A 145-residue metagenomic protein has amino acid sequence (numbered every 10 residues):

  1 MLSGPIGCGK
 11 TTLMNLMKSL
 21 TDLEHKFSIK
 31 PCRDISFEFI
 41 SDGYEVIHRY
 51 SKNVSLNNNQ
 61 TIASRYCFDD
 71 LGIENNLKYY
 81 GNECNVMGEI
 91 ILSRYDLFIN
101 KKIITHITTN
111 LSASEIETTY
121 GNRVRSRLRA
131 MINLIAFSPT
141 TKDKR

Functional and structural regions predicted by a protein language model:
L2: Hydrophobic anchor at the beta1->P-loop junction of P-loop NTPases
G7-K10: Conserved glycine(s) of the Walker
L13-M14: Post-Walker A alpha-helix
K18-D22, Y95-F98: N-terminal cationic-hydrophobic initiation segments that often serve targeting/anchoring roles
S19-Y66: AAA+/P-loop NTPase substrate/partner-engagement loops
D69-L71: Walker B catalytic acidic pair
I73-R145: Replace "adjacent to P-loop NTPase cores in ATP/GTP-dependent enzymes" with "adjacent to NTP-binding cores
